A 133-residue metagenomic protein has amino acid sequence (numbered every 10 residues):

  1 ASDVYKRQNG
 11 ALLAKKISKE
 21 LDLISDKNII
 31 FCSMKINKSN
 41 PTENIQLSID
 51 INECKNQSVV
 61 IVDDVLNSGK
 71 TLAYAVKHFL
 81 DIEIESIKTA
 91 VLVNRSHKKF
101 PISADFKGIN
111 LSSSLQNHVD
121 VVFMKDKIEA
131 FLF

Functional and structural regions predicted by a protein language model:
A1-Y5: Short, small-residue-biased leader/transition segments that mark boundaries at the very start of proteins
K6, I36, L92-N94: Cofactor-binding loop segments of dinucleotide-utilizing enzymes, especially the Rossmann-like FAD- and NAD(P)+-binding
R7-L13: Glycine-rich phosphate-binding loops at beta-strand->alpha-helix junctions
G10, I49, I61-V62: Structured catalytic core of nucleotide-sugar glycosyltransferases
L13-K15, T71-L72, K99-P101: Short glycine-/acidic-enriched loop or helix-start segments at secondary-structure transitions that form or flank
K15, K19-S58, K70: Short, glycine/charge-rich flexible loops or terminal/linker lids adjacent to PRPP-binding catalytic cores
Q57-S86: Internal catalytic or translocation cores that form aromatic/hydrophobic pockets or channels for amphipathic metabolites
K77-F133: PRPP-dependent phosphoribosyltransferase catalytic core
